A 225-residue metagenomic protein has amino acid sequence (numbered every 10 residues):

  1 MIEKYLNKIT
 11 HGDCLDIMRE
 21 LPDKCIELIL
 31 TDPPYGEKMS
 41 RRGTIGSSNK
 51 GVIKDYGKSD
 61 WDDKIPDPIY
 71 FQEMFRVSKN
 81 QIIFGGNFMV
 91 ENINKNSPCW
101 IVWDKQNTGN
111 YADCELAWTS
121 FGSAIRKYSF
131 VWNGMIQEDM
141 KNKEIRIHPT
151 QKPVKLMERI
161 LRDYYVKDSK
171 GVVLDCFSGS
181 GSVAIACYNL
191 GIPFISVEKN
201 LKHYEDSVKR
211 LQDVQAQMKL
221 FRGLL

Functional and structural regions predicted by a protein language model:
I2-K8: Beta-strand-turn-beta hairpins that frame and shape the catalytic cleft of phosphate-ester-processing enzymes
K8-D13, L28-T31: Short, hydrophobic/glycine-enriched beta-strand segments
I9-G12, D60-P68, I147-Q151, K155: Conserved phosphate-coordination/catalytic loops
H11-D16, L224: Conserved SAM/SAH-binding loop
L15-M18, F71-Q72: Short hydrophobic/charged patches on amphipathic alpha-helices used for structural packing and interfaces
L21-L30, Y35, M39-K58, F75-L225: Class I S-adenosyl-L-methionine
K64-N80: A short glycine-rich, Lys/Arg-flanked "PGG" loop and its adjoining helix->strand segment in the class I
